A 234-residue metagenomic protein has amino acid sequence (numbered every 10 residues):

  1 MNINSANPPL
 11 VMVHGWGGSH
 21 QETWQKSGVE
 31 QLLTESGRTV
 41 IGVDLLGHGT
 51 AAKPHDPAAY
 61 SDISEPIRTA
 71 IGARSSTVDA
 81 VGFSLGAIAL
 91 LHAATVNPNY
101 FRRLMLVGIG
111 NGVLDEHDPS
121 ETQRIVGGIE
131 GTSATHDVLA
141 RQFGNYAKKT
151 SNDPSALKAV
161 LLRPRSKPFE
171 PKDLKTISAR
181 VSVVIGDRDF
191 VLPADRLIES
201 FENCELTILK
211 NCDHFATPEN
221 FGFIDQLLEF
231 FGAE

Functional and structural regions predicted by a protein language model:
G17-E30: The serine-hydrolase catalytic nucleophile loop
L33-A52: Conserved alpha/beta-hydrolase
S61-V78: Conserved acidic catalytic loop of the alpha/beta-hydrolase fold
I88-T132: Flexible "cap/lid" loop of the alpha/beta hydrolase fold
N145-E170: Hydrophobic, aromatic-rich cap/lid helix
I177, V183-I185: Short beta-strand/loop motif that positions the catalytic acidic residue of the alpha/beta-hydrolase fold
D189-R196: Conserved alpha/beta-hydrolase "acid-adjacent" motif
C212-I224: Catalytic histidine-centered segment of alpha/beta-hydrolase-like enzymes
